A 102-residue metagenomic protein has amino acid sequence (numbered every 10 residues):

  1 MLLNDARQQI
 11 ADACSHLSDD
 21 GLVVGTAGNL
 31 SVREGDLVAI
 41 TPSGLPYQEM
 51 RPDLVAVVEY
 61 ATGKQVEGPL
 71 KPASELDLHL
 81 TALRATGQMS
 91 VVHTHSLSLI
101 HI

Functional and structural regions predicted by a protein language model:
L2-M89: An anion-binding catalytic pocket shared by soluble metabolic enzymes
V91-H93: Short glycine-aspartate micro-motif
L97: Catalytic metal-binding/acid-base residues of hydrolase active sites
I100-I102: Conserved small/polar residues in nucleotide/adenosyl-binding loops
